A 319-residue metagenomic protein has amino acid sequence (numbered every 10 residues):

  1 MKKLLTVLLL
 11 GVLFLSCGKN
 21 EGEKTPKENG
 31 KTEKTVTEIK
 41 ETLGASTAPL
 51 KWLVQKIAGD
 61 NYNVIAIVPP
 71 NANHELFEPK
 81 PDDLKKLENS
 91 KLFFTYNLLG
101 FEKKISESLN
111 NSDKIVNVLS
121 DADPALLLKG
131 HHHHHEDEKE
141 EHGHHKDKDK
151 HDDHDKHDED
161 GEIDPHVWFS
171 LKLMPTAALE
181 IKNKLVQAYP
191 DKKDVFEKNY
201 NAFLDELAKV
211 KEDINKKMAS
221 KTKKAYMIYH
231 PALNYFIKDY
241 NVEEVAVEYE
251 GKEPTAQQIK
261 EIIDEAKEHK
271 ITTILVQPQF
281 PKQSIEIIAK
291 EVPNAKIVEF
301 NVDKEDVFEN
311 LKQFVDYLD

Functional and structural regions predicted by a protein language model:
K2-L8: Sec-dependent signal peptide recognition, specifically the positively charged N-region followed immediately by
C17-D319: Extracytoplasmic metal-acquisition and chelation regions
